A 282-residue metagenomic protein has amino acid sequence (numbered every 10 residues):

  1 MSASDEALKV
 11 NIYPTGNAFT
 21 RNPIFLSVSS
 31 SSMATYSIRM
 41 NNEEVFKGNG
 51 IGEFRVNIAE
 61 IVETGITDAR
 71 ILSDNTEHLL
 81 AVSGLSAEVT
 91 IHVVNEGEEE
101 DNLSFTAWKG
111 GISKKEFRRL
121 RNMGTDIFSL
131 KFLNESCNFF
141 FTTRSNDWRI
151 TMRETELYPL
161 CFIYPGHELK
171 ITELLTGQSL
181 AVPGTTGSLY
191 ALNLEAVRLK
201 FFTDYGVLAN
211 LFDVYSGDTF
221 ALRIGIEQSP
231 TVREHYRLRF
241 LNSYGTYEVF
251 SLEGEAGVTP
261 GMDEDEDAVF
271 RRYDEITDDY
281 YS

Functional and structural regions predicted by a protein language model:
M1-E234: Preference for solvent-exposed, low-hydrophobicity sequence contexts
A209-S282: Long, positively charged binding patches that form subdomain-scale interaction surfaces for polyanionic ligands
